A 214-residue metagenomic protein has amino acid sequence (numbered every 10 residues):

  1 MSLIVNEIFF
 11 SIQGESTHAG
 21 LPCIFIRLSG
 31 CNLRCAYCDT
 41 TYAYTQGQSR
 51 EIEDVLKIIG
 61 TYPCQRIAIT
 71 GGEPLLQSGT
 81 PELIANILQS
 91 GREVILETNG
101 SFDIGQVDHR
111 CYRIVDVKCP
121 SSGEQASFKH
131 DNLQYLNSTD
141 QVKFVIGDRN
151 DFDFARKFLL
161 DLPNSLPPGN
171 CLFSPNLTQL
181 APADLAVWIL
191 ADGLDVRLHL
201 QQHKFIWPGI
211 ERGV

Functional and structural regions predicted by a protein language model:
M1-Q46, Y62, K204, P208-V214: N-terminal [4Fe-4S]-dependent radical SAM core
L3, P22-C23, R34-C111: Conserved Radical SAM active-site core
Q13, L56-G60, L160: Generic structural signal for well-ordered alpha-helical scaffold segments
R27, T70-G71, Q201: A secondary-structure boundary/capping signal
R27-S29, V55-L56, S127-F128, K157: Short hydrophobic/aromatic-rich motifs at helix boundaries and adjacent loops
L76-V214: Conserved AdoMet/S-adenosylmethionine-binding subsite of the radical SAM
